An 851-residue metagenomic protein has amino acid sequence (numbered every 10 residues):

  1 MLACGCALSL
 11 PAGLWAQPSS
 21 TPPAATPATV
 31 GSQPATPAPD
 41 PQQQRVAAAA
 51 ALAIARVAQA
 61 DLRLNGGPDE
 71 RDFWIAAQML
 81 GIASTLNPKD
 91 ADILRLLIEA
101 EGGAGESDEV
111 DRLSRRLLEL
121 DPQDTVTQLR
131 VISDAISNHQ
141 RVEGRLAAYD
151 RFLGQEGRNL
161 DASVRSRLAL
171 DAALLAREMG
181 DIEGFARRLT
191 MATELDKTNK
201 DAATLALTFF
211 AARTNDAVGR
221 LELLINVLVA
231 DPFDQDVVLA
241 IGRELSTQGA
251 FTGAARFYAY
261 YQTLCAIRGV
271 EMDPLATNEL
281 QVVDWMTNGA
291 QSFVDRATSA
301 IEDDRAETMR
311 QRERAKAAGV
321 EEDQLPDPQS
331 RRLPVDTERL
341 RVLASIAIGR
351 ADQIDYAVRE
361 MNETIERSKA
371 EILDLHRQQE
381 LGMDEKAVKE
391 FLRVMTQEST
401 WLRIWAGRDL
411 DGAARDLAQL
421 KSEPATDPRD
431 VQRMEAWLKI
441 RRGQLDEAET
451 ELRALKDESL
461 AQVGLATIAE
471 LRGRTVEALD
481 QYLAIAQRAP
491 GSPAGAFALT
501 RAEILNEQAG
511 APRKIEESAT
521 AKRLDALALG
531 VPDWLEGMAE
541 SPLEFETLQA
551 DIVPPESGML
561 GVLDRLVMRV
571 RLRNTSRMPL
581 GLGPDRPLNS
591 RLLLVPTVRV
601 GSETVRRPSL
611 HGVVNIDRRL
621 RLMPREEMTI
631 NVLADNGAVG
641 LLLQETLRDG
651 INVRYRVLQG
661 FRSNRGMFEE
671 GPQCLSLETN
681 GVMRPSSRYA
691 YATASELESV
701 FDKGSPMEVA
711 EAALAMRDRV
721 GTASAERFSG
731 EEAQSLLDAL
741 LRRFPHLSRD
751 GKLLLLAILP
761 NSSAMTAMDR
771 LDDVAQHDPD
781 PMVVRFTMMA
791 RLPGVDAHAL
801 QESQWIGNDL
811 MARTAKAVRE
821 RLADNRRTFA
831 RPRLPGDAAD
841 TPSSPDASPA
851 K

Functional and structural regions predicted by a protein language model:
L14-L96, G103, S107, R112 (+1 more regions): N-terminal leader/linker segments that initiate helical-solenoid repeat arrays
F73-L80, D108-E119, V142-G157, I182-E194 (+12 more regions): Alpha-helical repeat scaffolds
P88, P122-Q123, G157, S163 (+6 more regions): Short coil turns that delineate tetratricopeptide repeat
I93, T127, L168, D201-A203 (+8 more regions): TPR alpha-solenoid repeat register
L96-G103, R130-D134, D171-L175, L205-A212 (+10 more regions): Structural detector for internal amphipathic alpha-helices that build alpha-solenoid repeat scaffolds
E503-V562, T693: Low-complexity, acidic Ser/Thr/Pro/Gly-rich terminal tails and inter-domain linkers that flank the onset of structured
R577-E627: The feature marks short-to-medium sequence segments in extracytoplasmic or secretory-pathway proteins
F661-M707: Short beta-strand elements
